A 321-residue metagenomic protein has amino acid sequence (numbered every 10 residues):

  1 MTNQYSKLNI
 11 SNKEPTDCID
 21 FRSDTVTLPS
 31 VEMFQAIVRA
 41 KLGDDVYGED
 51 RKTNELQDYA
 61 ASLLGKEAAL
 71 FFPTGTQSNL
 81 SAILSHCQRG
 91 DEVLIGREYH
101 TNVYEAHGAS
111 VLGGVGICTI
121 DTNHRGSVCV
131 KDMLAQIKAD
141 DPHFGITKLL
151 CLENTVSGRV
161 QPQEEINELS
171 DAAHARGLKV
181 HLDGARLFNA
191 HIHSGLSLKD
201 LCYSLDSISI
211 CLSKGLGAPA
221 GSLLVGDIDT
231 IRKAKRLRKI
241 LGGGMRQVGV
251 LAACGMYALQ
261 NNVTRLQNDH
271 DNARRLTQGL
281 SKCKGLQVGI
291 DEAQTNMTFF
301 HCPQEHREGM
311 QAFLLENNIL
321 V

Functional and structural regions predicted by a protein language model:
T2-Q304, E308-V321: Conserved PLP-enzyme active-site core in the AAT-like
